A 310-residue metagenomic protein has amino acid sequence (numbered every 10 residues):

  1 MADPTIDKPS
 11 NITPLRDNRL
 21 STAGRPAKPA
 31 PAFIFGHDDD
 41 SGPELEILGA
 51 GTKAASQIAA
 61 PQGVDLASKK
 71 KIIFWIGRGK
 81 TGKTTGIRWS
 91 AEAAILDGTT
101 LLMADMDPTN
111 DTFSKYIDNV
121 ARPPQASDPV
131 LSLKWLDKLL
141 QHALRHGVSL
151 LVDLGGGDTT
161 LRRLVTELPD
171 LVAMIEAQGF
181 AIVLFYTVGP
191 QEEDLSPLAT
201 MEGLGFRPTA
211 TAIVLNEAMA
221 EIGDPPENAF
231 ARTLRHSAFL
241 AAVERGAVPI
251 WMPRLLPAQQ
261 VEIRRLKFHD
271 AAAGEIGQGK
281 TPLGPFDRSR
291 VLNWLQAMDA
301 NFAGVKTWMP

Functional and structural regions predicted by a protein language model:
A2-I73: Extreme N-terminal, non-catalytic leader segments that precede Walker-type/kinase nucleotide-binding cores
G79: The conserved Walker
G82: Conserved glycine(s) of the Walker
T85-G86: Hydrophobic positions on the alpha1 helix immediately C-terminal to the Walker A/P-loop
D97-T112: Short beta-strand-centered segment that lines the nucleotide-binding/catalytic pocket of NTP-utilizing
T109-Q125: P-loop NTPase switch/communication element
Q125, V148-V165: Switch II (G3) loop of P-loop NTPases
T160-I263: Conserved catalytic-core segment of NTP-binding enzymes
